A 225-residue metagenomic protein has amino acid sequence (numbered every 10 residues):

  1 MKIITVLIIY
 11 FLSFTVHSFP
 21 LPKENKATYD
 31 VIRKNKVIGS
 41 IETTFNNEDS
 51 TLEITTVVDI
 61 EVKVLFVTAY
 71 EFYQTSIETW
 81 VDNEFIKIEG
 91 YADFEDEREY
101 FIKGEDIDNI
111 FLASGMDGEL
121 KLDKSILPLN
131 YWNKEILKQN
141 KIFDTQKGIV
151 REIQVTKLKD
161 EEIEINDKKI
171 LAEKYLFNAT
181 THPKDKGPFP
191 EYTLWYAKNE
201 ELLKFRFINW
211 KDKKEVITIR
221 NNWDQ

Functional and structural regions predicted by a protein language model:
M1, F19, K121-L122, D185: Alpha-helical interaction segments
M1-I9: Sec-dependent signal peptide recognition, specifically the positively charged N-region followed immediately by
S13-T15: N-terminal signal peptide c-region/cleavage motif recognized by signal peptidases
F19-E105, K134-Q225: Acidic, serine/threonine-rich low-complexity disordered tracts
I107-L127: Acidic/charged, solvent-exposed loop-and-adjacent secondary-structure segments enriched in E/D, K/R, S/T, and G/P
S125, N130-E135: Alpha-helical transmembrane spans
